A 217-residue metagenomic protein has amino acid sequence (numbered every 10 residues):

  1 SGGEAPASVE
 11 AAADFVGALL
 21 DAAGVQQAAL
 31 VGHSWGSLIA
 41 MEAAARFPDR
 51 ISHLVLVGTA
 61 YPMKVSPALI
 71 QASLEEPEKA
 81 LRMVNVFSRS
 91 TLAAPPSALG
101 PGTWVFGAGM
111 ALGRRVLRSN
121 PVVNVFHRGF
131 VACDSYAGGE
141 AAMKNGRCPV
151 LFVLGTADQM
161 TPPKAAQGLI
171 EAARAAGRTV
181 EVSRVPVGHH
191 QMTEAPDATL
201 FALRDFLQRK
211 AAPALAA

Functional and structural regions predicted by a protein language model:
S1-W35, F201-D205: Active-site loop/oxyanion-hole signature of alpha/beta-hydrolase fold enzymes
A5, L38-V86: Flexible "cap/lid" loop of the alpha/beta hydrolase fold
D21-Q27, P48-D49, R147-C148: Active-site acidic short loop of glycosyltransferases
P62-V65, Q71-R147: Conserved alpha/beta-hydrolase catalytic His-Asp/Glu region
G146, F152-L154, D158: Short beta-strand/loop motif that positions the catalytic acidic residue of the alpha/beta-hydrolase fold
Q159-A165: Conserved alpha/beta-hydrolase "acid-adjacent" motif
Q167-T179: Active-site-adjacent alpha-helix of alpha/beta-hydrolase-fold enzymes
A176-A217: Catalytic active-site module of serine/aspartate enzymes centered on a nucleophile-bearing elbow/loop
